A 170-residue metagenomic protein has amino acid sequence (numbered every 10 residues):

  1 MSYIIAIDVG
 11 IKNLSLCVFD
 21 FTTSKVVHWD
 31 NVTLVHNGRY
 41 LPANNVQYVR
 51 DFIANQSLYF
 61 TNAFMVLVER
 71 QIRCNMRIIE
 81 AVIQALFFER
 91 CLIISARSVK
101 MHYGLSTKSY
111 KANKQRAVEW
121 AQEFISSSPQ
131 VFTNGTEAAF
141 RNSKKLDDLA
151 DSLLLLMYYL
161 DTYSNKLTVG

Functional and structural regions predicted by a protein language model:
M1-G170: Phosphate- and other anionic-substrate recognition elements at nucleic-acid/protein interfaces
